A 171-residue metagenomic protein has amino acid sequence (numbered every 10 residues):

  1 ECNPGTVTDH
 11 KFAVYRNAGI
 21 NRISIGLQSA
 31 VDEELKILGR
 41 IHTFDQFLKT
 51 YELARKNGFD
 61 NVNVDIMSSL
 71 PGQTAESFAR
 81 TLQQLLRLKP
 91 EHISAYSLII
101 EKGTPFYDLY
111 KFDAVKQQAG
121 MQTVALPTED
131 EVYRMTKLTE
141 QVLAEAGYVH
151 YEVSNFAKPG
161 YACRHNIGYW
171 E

Functional and structural regions predicted by a protein language model:
E1-E171: C-terminal scaffold of the Radical SAM
